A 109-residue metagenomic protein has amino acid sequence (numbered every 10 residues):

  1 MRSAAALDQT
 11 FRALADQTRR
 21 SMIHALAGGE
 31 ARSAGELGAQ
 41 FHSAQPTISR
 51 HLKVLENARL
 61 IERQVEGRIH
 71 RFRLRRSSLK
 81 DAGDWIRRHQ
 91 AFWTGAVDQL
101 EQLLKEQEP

Functional and structural regions predicted by a protein language model:
M1-A6, A27-G28, K80-P109: Amphipathic alpha-helical dimerization/coiled-coil segments that flank or bridge DNA-binding/regulatory modules
R2-P46, I69-K80, D84: N-terminal helix-turn-helix DNA-binding core of bacterial DNA-binding proteins
H24, E56, E62, T94 (+1 more regions): A cross-family signal for key residues in well-ordered alpha-helices that form functional helical elements
G38-A39, R50, E56-N57: Alpha-helical residues within the helix-turn-helix
N57-G67, R73: Beta-hairpin "wing" of winged helix-turn-helix
